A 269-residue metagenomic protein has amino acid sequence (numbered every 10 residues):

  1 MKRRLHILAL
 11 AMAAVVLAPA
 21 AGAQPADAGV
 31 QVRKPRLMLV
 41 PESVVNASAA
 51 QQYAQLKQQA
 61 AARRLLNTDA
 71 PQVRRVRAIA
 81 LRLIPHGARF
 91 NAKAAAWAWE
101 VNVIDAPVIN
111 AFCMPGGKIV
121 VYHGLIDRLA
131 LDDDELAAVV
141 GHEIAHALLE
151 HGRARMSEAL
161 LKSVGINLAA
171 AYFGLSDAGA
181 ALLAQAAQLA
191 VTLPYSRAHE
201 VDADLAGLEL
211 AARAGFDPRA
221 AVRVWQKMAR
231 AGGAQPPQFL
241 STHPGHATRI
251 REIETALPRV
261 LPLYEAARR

Functional and structural regions predicted by a protein language model:
K2, L8, P19-R269: A Zn2+-metalloprotease active-site environment signal
H6-A14: Sec-dependent N-terminal signal peptides
